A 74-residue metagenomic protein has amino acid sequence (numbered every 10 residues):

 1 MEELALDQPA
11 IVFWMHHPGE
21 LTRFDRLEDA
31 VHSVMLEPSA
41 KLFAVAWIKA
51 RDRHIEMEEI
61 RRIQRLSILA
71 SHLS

Functional and structural regions predicted by a protein language model:
M1-G19, I48-R51, R62-I63: Short aromatic-glycine-(Arg/Gly/Cys) micro-motifs in beta-strand/loop hairpins
P9, E28-V31, M57-I60: Low-complexity, intrinsically disordered short peptide segments enriched in small/polar/basic residues
V12, L36-E37, V45: Residue-level signal for functionally critical sites in structured catalytic/ligand-binding pockets
P18-R26: A short, exposed loop/beta-hairpin motif centered on an aromatic-Gly-Thr core
G19, V31-V34, I55: A broad, structure-centric signal for solvent-exposed, well-ordered loop/edge residues that line or flank functional
D25-A40: A short, charged, amphipathic alpha-helix used as a generic interaction element across diverse proteins
A40-S74: Short, mixed-charge low-complexity intrinsically disordered segments
